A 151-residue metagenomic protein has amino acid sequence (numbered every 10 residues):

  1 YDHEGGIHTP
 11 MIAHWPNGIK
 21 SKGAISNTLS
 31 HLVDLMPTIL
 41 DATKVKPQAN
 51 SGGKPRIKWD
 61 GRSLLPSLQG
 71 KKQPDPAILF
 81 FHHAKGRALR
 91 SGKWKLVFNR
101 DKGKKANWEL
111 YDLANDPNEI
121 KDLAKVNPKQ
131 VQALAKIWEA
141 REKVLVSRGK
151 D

Functional and structural regions predicted by a protein language model:
Y1-G5, I19-T28, L32-L113, R141-K150: C-terminal cap/loop subdomain of S1 sulfatases and analogous C-terminal strand-loop tails that border
H8-T9: Catalytic cores of eukaryotic secretory-pathway lumenal/extracellular enzymes that build and remodel glycoconjugates
A13-H14: Short beta-strand-to-turn element immediately C-terminal to the catalytic PLP-Schiff-base lysine in fold type I
D116: Intrinsically disordered, low-complexity polar regions and short flexible loop motifs
K121-K129: Active-site-proximal N-terminal segment of extracellular/periplasmic enzymes that hydrolyze or transfer
Q130-L134: Short amphipathic alpha-helical coupling segments at ligand-binding clamshell hinges and other catalytic/signaling
